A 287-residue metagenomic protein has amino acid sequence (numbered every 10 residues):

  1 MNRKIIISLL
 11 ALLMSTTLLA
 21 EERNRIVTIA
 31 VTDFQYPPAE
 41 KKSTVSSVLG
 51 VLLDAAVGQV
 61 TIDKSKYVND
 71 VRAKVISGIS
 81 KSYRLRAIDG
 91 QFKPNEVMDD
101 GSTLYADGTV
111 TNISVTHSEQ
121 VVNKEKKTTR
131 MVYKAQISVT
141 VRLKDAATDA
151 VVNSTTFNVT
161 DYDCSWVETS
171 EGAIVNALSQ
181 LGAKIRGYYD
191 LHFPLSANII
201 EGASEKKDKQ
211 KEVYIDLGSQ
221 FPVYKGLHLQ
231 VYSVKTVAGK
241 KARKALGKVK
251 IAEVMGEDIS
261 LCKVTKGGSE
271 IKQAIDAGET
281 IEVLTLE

Functional and structural regions predicted by a protein language model:
K4-M14: Sec-dependent N-terminal signal peptides
M14-A20: C-terminal segment of classical bacterial N-terminal signal peptides
A20-S82, N158, H192-E212, G218-Y224 (+1 more regions): A structural "domain/chain start" motif
I26-Q35, R86-R142: A short, hydrophobic beta-strand-centered structural micro-motif
T28-Q35, K74, G78, Y105-T111 (+6 more regions): Soluble periplasmic/extracytoplasmic beta-strand elements of cell-envelope proteins
L52-I62, T129-K134, S138, D145-Q180 (+2 more regions): Short secondary-structure boundary motifs at beta->alpha junctions and helix caps
T103-L104, L191-P194, K240-G247: Short coil-to-beta-strand transition motifs
H228-E287: Beta-strand/loop-dominated core regions that host nucleotide or nucleotide-derived cofactor-binding catalytic loops
